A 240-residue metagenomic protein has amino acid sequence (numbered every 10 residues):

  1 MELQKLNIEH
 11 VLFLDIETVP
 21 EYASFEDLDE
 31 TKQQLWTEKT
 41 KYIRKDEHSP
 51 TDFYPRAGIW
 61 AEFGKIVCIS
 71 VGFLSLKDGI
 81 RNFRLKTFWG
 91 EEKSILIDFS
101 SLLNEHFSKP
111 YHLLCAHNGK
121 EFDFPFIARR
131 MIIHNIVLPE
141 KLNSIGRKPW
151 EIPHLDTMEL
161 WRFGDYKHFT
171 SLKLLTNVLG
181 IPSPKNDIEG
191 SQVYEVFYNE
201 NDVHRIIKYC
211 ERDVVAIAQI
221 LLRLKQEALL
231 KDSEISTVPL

Functional and structural regions predicted by a protein language model:
M1-S101, E105: Conserved RNase H-like, two-metal-ion catalytic cores of nucleic-acid enzymes
E2-E9, G64-G90, F107-K208, R212-E234: Metal-dependent phosphoesterase core characteristic of DEDDh/y 3'-5' exonuclease domains
S236-L240: Acidic catalytic cores of enzymes that act on phosphate-bearing nucleotides/polynucleotides
